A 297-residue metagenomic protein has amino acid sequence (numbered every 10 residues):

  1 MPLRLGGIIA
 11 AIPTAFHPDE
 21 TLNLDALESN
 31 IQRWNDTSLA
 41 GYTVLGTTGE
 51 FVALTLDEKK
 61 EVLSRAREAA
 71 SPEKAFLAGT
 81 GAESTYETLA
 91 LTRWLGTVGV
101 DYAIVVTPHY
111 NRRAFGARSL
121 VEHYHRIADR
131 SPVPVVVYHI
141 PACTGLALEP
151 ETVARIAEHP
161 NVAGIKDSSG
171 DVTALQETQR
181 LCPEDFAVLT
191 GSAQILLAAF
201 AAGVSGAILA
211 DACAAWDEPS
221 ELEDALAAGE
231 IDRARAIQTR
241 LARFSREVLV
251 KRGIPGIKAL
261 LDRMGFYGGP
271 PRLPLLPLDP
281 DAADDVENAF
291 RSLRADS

Functional and structural regions predicted by a protein language model:
P2-G145: Active-site beta->alpha loop and helix N-cap motifs at the rims of alpha/beta catalytic domains
R4, I9-P13, N35-L39, A201-V204 (+2 more regions): C-terminal alpha-helical cap/extension of soluble enzyme domains
I8, T47-E50, T80-A82, D171 (+3 more regions): Gly/Ser/Thr-rich helix-start
L27, K59, L63, T88 (+5 more regions): A general structural signal for well-ordered alpha-helical segments in protein cores
L27, K59, V153, I231 (+1 more regions): Short functional linear motifs
T37, E61, R65-A70, W94 (+9 more regions): Alpha-helical structural signal in soluble globular domains
L54-D57, F115-R118, L148-P150, E177-T178 (+2 more regions): Short secondary-structure transition/capping segments
R126-D129, P141-L249: Catalytic alpha/beta core domains of metabolic enzymes, predominantly
